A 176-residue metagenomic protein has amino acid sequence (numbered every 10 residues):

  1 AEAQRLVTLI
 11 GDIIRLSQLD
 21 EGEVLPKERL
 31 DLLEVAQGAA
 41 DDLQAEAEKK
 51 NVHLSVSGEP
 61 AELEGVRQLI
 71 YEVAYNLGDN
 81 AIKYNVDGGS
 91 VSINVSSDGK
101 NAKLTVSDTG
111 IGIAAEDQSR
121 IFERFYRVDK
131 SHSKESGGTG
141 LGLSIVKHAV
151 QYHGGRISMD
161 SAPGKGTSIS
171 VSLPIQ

Functional and structural regions predicted by a protein language model:
A1-L6: Short alpha-helical segment of the dimerization/phosphotransfer core of two-component systems
E21-P26, G58, E62-Q68: Conserved micro-motifs of the catalytic ATP-binding
P26-Q44: A conserved beta-strand-to-alpha-helix junction within the catalytic ATP-binding
E46-V56: Short conserved segments within the C-terminal catalytic ATPase subdomain
D108: Acidic ATP/Mg2+-coordinating residue in the GHKL
I113-R127, K147: Short conserved segment of the HATPase_c
G154-G155: Conserved glycine-rich
